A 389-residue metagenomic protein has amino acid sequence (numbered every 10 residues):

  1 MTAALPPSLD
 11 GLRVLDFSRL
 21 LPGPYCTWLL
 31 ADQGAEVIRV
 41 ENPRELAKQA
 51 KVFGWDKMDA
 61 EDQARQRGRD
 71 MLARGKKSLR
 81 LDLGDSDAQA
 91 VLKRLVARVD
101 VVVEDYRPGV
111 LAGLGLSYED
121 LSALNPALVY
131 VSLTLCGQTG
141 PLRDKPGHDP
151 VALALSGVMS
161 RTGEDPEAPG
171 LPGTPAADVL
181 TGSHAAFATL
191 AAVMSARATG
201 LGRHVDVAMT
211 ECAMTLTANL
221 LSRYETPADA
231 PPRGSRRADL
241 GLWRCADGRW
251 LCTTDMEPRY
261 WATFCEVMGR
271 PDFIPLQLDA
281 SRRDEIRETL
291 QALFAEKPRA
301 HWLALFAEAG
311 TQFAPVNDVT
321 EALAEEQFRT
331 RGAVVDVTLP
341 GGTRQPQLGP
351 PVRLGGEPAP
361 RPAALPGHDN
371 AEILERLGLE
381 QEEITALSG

Functional and structural regions predicted by a protein language model:
M1-L201, E225, L365, N370-G389: N-terminal helix-loop segment corresponding to the beta1-alpha1 unit of nucleotide/adenylate-binding folds
M1-R13, G241-A246, E321-G389: Terminal low-complexity tails and localization/encapsulation signals of metabolic enzymes
V37-V40, A307-E321, E380-T385: Short, well-structured beta-strand/strand-turn elements
R44, L135-G137, M209-M214, D247-R249 (+2 more regions): Glycine-rich beta-alpha junction loops
R94, G234, A238-A309, F313: Aromatic-enriched alpha-helical interface/lid elements that frame and gate functional surfaces
P169-L180, G202-H204, P231-G234, A238-L240 (+2 more regions): A short glycine-threonine-serine/GTX helix/turn-capping micro-motif
V193-P227: Substrate-binding/catalytic subdomain of NAD(P)-dependent oxidoreductase enzymes
P275-E288, N317-A324, E382-G389: Short linear loop/turn motifs
